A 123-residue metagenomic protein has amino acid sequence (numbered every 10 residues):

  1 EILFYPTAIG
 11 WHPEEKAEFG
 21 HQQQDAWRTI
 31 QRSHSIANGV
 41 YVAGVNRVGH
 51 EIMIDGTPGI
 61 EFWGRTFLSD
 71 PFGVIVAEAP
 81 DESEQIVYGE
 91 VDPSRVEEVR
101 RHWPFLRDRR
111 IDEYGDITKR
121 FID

Functional and structural regions predicted by a protein language model:
E1-I86: CN hydrolase (nitrilase-like) catalytic-core segments centered on the catalytic cysteine and neighboring Lys/Glu
F19, T57, Y88, D108-R110 (+1 more regions): A generic membrane alpha-helix/interface feature
Q24-R28, D92, T118: A structural signal for well-ordered alpha-helical scaffolds and beta->alpha junctions
G49, V91, Y114-I117: Residue-level signal for alpha-helical context at structural boundaries
S83-R100: A short, polar/charged loop-to-alpha-helix boundary motif
V96-D123: Cysteine/selenocysteine-centered motifs that mediate thiol-based redox chemistry or coordinate metal-sulfur cofactors
